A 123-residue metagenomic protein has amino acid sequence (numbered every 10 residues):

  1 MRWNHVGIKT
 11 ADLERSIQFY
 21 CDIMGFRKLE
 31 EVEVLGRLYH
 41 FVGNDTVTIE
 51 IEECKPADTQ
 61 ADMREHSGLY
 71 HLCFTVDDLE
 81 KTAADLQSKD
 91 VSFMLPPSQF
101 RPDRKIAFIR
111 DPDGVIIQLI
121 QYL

Functional and structural regions predicted by a protein language model:
M1-R15, L69-F74, L123: N-terminal beta-strand motif that seeds the catalytic metal site of vicinal oxygen chelate
I8-I49: Core segments of cupin and vicinal oxygen chelate
G36, P56-D62, L95: A short, acidic/glycine-rich surface segment
F41, A83-L123: Vicinal oxygen chelate
N44-T46, H66-L69: Short connector loops at helix/strand junctions that flank enzyme active sites, especially segments positioning acidic
D45-I49, P56-D58, D77-E80: Short, charged/polar surface micro-motifs in flexible loops or helix N-caps
E65, H71-L86: Mid-chain, well-packed structural core segment of small domains
